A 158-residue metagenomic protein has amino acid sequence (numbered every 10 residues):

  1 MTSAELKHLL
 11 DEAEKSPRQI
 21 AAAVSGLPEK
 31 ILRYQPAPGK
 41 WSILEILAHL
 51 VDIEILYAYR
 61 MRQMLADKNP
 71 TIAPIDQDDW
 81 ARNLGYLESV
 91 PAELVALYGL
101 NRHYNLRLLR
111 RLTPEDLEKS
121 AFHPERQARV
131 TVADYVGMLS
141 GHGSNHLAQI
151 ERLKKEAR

Functional and structural regions predicted by a protein language model:
M1, D78-Y86, F122-E125: A short small-residue
T2-E29, V51-Y59, Q63, G137-G141: Alpha-helical bundle segments that constitute or directly flank the non-heme di-iron/ferroxidase center
A4-D11, Q35, D67, E88-S89 (+3 more regions): Solvent-exposed interaction patches of small proteins and small membrane subunits
E5, E12, P38, S42 (+3 more regions): Alpha-helix N-cap/loop-to-helix boundary motif
H8-D11, A23-G26, K68-T71, N83-L87 (+1 more regions): Short acidic/polar alpha-helix capping motifs at helix-coil junctions
E12-R18, A23, A81-E118, L139: Acidic/histidine-rich alpha-helical segments that form the ligand environment of transition-metal centers
A23, L27-K30, K68, L112-E115 (+1 more regions): A short secondary-structure junction motif
R33-Q77, L106, E118-R158: Short, contiguous alpha-helical
